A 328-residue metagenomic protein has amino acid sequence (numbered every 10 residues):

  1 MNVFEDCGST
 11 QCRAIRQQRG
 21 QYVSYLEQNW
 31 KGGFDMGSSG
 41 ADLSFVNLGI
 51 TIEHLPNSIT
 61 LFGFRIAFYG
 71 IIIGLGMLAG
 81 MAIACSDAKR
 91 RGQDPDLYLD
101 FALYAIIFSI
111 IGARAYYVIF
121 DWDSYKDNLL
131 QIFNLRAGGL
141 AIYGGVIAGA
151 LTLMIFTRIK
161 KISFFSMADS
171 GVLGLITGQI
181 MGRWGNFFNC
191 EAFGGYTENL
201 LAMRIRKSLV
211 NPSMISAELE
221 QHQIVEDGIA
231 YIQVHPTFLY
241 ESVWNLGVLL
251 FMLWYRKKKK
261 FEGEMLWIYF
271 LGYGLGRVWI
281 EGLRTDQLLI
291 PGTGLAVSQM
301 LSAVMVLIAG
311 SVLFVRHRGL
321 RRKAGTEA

Functional and structural regions predicted by a protein language model:
E5-D6, Q17: Terminal transmembrane helix and immediately flanking juxtamembrane interfaces of multi-pass membrane proteins
R13-R19: Basic polycationic patches enriched in arginine
Y25-A328: A feature for loop-to-transmembrane-helix boundaries and adjacent hydrophobic helices in multi-pass integral membrane
